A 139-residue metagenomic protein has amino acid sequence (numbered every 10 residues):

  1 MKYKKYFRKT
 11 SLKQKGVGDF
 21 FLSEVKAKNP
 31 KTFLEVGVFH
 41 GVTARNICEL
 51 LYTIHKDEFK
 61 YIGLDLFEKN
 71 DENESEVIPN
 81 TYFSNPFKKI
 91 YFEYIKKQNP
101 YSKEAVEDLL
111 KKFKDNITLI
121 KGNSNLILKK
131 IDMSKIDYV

Functional and structural regions predicted by a protein language model:
K2-V139: S-adenosylmethionine/decaboxylated-SAM
